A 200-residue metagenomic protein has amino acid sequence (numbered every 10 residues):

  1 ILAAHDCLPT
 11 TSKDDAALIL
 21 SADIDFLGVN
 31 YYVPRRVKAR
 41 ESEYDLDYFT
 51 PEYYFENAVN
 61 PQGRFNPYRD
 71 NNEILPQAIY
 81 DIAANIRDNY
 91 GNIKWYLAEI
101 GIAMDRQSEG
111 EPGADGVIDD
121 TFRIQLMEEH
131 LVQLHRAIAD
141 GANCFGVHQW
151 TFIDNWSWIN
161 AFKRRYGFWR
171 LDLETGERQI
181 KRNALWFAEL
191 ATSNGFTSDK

Functional and structural regions predicted by a protein language model:
I1-K200: Non-catalytic scaffold segments within catalytic domains of secreted glycoside hydrolases
